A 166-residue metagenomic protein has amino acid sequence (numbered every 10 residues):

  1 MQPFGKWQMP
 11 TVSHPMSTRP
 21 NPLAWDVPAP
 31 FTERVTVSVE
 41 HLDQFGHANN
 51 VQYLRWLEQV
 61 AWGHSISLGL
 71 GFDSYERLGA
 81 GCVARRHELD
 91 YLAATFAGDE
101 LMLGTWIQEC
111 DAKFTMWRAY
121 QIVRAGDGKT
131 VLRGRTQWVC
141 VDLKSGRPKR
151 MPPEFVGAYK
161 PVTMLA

Functional and structural regions predicted by a protein language model:
F4-E33, A94-E100, Q108-A166: HotDog/MaoC-like acyl-thioester-processing domains
P10-S67: Catalytic strand-loop segment that frames the active site of acyl-thioester-processing enzymes
R34-S38, E88-D90, Q137: Generic structural detector for well-ordered beta-strands
S38-Q44, G79, Q137, R147 (+1 more regions): Glycine-rich, flexible loop/turn motifs
N50, D73, R150: Short, electropositive, low-hydrophobicity segments enriched in small/polar residues
H64-M116, V131: Hydrophobic beta-strand-centered segment that forms part of the acyl-chain substrate-binding groove
